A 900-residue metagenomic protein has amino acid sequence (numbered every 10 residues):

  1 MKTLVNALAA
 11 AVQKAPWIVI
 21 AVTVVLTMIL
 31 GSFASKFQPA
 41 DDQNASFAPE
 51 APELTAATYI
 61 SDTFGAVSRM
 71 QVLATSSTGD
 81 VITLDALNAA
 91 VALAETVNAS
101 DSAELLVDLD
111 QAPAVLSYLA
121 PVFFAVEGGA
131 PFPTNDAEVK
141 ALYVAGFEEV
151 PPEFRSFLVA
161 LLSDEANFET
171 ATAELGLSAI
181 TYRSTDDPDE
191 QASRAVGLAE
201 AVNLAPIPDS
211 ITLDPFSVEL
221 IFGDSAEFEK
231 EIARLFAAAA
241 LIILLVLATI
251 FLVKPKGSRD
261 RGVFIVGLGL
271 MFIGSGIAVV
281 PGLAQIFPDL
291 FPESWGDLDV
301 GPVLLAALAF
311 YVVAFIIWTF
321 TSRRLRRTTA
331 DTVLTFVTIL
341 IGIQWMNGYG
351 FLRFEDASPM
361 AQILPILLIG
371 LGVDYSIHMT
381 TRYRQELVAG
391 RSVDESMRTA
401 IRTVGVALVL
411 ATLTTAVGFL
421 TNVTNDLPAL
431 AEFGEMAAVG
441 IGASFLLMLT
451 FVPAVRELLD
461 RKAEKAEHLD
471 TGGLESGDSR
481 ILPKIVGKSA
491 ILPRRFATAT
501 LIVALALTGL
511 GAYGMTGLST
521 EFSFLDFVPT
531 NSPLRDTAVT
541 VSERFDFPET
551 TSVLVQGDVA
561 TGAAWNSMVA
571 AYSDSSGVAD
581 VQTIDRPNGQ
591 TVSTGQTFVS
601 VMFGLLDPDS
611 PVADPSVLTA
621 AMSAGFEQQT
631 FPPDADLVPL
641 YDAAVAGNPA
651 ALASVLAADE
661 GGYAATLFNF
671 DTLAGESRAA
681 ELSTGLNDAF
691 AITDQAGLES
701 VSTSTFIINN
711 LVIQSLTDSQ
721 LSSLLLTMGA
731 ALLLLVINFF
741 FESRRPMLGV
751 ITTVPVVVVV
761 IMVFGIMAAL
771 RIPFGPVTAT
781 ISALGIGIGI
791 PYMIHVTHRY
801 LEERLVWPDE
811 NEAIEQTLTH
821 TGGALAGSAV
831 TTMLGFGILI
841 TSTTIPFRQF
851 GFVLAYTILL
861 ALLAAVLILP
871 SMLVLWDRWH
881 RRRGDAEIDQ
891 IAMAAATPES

Functional and structural regions predicted by a protein language model:
M1-F264, G274, A284-A306, F310 (+3 more regions): Feature of extramembrane
I18, V22, A238, A306-A309 (+14 more regions): Alpha-helical transmembrane segments of multi-pass inner-membrane proteins, especially transporters/permeases
F33, P281-A284, A314, F354 (+5 more regions): Hydrophobic, glycine/alanine-rich multi-pass transmembrane helices and their short helix-loop junctions in large
A226-E355, T424-P428, S722-G775, T841: Interfacial segments of transmembrane alpha-helices in multi-pass membrane proteins
E229-I232, M271, V300-A314, Y375 (+5 more regions): Pore- and gate-forming transmembrane helices of large, multi-pass membrane proteins
A248, D297, G301-A314, T335-L340 (+7 more regions): Hydrophobic transmembrane alpha-helices
I273-G282, I286-E293, T338-K465, T841: Hydrophobic alpha-helical segments
L652-A657, Y663-I786, I790, I794-L801 (+2 more regions): Membrane-proximal extracellular juxtamembrane segment immediately upstream of a following transmembrane helix
